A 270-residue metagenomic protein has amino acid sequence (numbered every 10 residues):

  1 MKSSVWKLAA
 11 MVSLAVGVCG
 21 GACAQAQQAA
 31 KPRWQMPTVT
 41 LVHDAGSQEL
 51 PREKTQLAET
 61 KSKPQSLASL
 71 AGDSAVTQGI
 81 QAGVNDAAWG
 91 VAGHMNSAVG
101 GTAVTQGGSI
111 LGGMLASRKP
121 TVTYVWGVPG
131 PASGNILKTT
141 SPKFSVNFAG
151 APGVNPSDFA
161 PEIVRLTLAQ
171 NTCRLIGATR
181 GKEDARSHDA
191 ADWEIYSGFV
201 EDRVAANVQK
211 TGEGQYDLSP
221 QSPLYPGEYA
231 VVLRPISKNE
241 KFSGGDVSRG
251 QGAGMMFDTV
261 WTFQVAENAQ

Functional and structural regions predicted by a protein language model:
M1-M11: Bacterial N-terminal signal peptides that target proteins for export
A9-G20: Bacterial N-terminal signal peptides
Q25-D189, R234-Q270: Primarily secretory-pathway and cell-envelope proteins
G130-A132, V204, L218: Short, solvent-exposed loop/turn positions at domain surfaces that link secondary-structure elements or cap domain
K182-E213: Extended, solvent-exposed segments with strong compositional bias
N207, D217-S219, T262-Q264: Generic structural detector for well-ordered beta-strands
G214, P220-E228, V232: A glycine-anchored, Pro-Gly-centered beta-turn/N-cap motif
